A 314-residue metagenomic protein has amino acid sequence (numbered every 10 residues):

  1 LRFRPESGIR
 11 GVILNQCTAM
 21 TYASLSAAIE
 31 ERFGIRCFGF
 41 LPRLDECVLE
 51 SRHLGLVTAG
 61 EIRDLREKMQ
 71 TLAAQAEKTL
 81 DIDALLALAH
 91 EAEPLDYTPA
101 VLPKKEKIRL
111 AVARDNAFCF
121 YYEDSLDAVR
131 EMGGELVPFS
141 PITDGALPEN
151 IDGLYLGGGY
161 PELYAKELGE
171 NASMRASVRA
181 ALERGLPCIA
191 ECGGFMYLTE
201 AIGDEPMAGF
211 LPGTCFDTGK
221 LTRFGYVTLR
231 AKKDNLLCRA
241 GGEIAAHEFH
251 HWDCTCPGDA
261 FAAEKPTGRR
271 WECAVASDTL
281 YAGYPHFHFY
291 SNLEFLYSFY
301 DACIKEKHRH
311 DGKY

Functional and structural regions predicted by a protein language model:
L1, A27-E31, S125-E131, E170 (+1 more regions): Short, solvent-exposed amphipathic alpha-helical segments in soluble enzyme and RNA/protein-processing domains
L1-L102: Internal gly/pro-rich beta-alpha loop/helix module that stabilizes soluble enzyme cofactors or their anionic handles
I13, Y155-G157, A282-Y284: Structural motif
L14-A19, A113-N116, Y284-P285: Structural motif
T79, K104-E106, F118-A128, E135 (+2 more regions): C-terminal and late-domain segments of enzyme folds
E106-A172, A176-E183: Phosphate-binding active sites in nucleotide-utilizing proteins
L154, E191, A208, F249 (+1 more regions): Hydrophobic, well-ordered secondary-structure elements that form the walls of internal hydrophobic environments
P161-L236: Cysteine-nucleophile active-site neighborhood
